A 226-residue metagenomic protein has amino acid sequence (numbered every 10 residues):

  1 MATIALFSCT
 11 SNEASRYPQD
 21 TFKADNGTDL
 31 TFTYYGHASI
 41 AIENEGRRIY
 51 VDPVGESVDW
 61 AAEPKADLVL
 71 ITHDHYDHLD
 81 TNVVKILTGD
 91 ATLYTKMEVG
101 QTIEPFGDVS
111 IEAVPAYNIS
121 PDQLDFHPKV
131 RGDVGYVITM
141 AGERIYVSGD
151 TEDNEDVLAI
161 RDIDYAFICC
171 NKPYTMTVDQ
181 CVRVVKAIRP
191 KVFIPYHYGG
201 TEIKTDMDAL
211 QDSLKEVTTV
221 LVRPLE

Functional and structural regions predicted by a protein language model:
A5-S8: C-terminal motif of bacterial Sec signal peptides marking the signal peptidase cleavage site
N12-P64, E98-R161, P224-E226: Core dinuclear metal-dependent hydrolase active-site scaffold
Y34, Y50-D52, L70, Y94-T95 (+3 more regions): Structural recognition of the beta-strand scaffold that forms the well-ordered cores of secreted hydrolase catalytic
G55-E56, D74-Y76, E98-Q101, A116 (+2 more regions): Short, acidic/turn-prone active-site loops that include or flank metal/cofactor- and phosphate-binding residues
G55-E98, D162-Y165, R189: Active-site metal-binding motif and surrounding structural segment of the metallo-beta-lactamase
V99, V130, V182, K186-E226: Binuclear metal-ion centers of metallo-dependent hydrolases, dominated by the metallo-beta-lactamase
I138-K191, P195-K204: Metallo-beta-lactamase
